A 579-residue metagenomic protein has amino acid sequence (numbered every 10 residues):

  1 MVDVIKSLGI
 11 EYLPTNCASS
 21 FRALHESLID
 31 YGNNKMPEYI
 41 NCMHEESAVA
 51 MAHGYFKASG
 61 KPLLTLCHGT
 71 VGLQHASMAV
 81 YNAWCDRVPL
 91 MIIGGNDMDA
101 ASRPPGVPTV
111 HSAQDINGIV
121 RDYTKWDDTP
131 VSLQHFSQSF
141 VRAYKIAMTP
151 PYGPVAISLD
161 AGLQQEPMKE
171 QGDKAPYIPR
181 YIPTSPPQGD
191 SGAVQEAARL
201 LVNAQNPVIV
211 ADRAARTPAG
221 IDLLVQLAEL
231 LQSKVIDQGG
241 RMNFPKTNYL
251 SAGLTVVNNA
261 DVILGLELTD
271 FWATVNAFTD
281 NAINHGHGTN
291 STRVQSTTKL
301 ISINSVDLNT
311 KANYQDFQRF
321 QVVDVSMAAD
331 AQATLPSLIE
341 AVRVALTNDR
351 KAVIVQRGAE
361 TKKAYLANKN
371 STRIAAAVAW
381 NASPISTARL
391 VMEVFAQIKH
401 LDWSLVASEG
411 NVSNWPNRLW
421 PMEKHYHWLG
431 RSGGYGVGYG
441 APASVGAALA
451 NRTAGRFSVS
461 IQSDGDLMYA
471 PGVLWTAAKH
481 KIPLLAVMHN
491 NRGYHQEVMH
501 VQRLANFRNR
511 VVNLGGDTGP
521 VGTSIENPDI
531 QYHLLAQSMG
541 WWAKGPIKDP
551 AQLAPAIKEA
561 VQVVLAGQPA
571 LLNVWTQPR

Functional and structural regions predicted by a protein language model:
M1-D349, G455-F457, P483-A486, N506-F507 (+1 more regions): N-terminal alpha/beta PP-like core and its mobile active-site loop of ThDP/TPP-dependent enzymes
M1-V2, K6-L8, Y12, N16-I29 (+1 more regions): Active-site diphosphate/adenylate-binding microenvironment
A18, S191, P218, L254 (+10 more regions): Conserved structured core elements
E45, T129, L133, P183-D190 (+3 more regions): Short acidic-aromatic active-site loops that bind/stabilize oxyanions
A101-H111, V257, L335, W415-P578: Thiamine diphosphate
Q134, S158, R199, S296-S408 (+3 more regions): Phosphate/pyrophosphate-binding active-site segments
Y144, Q195-A198, L223-L224, S251-L254 (+6 more regions): Generic recognition of flexible, low-complexity loop/linker segments
D212-R216, V378-W380, S463-G465: Conserved short loop/turn motifs at secondary-structure junctions
